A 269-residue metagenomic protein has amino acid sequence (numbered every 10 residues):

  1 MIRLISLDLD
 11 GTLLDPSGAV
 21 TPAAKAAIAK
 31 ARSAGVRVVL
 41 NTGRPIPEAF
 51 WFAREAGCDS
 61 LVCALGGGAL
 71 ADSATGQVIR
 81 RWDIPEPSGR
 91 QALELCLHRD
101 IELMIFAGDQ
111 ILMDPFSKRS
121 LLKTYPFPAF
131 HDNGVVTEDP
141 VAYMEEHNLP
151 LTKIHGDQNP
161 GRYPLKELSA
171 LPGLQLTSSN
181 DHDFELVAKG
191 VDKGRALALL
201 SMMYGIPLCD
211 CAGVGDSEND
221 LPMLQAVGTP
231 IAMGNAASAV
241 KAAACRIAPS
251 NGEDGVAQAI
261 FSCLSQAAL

Functional and structural regions predicted by a protein language model:
M1-L4, V20-T21, S33, E185-L269: Mg2+-dependent phosphoryl-transfer enzymes with acidic/Ser/Thr/Gly-rich catalytic loops
R3-S17: Asp-based phosphoryl-transfer active-site loop
A19-T124: Active-site phosphate-binding/coordination module
K25, I46, E86-G89, T137 (+3 more regions): Structural motif corresponding to alpha-helix initiation and N-cap regions
G35-V39, D59-S60, T152-I154, C209-D210 (+1 more regions): Short active-site oxyanion
A56-C58, L65-G66, A74, S169-P172 (+2 more regions): Short, structured coil segments at secondary-structure junctions
D59-L65, W82, Y125, Q175-S179 (+2 more regions): Short hydrophobic/aromatic-enriched beta-strand-loop microsegments
L95, R99-E102, F106-V214, E218-M223 (+1 more regions): Conserved acidic, metal-coordinating active-site core of Asp-based, Mg2+-dependent phosphoryl-transfer enzymes
